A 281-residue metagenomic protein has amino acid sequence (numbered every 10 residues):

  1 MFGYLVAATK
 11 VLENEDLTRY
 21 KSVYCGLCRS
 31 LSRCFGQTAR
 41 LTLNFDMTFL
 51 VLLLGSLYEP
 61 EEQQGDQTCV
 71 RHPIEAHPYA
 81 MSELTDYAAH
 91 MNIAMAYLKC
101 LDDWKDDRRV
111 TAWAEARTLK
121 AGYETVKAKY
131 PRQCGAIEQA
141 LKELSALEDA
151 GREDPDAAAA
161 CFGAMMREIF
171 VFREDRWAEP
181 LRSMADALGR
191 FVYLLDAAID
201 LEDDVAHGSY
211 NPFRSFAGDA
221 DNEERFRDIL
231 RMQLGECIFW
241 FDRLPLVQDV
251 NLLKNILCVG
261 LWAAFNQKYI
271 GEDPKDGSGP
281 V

Functional and structural regions predicted by a protein language model:
M1-S183, R190, L194-R231, W240-L252 (+3 more regions): Acidic catalytic motifs of isoprenoid enzymes
